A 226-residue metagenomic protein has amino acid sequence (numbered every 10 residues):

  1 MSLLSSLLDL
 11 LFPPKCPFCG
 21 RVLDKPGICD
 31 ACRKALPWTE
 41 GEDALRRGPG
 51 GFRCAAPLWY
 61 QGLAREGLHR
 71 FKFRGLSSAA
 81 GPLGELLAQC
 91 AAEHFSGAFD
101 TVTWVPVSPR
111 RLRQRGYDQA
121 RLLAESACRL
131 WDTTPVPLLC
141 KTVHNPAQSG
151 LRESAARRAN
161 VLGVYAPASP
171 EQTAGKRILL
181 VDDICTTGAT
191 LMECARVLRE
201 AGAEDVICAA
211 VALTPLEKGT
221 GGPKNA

Functional and structural regions predicted by a protein language model:
M1-A226: Glycine-rich phosphate/pyrophosphate-handling loop used in enzymes and phosphotransfer proteins
